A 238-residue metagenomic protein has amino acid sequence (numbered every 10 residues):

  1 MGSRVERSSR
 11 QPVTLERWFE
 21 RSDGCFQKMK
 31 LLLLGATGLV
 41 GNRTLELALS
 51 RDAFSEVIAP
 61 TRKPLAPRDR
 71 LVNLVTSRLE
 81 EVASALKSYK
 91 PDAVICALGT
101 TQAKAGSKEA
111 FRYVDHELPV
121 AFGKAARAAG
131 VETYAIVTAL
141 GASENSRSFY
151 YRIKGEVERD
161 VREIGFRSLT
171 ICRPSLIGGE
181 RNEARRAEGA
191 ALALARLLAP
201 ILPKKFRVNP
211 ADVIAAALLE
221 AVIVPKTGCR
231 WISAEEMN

Functional and structural regions predicted by a protein language model:
L31, L71-A121, A125-A128, V222: NAD(P)H-binding glycine-rich loop region in Rossmannoid oxidoreductase-like domains and their noncatalytic homologs
L31-R51: N-terminal Rossmann NAD(P)H-binding glycine-rich loop of SDR-like oxidoreductase domains
L34, P60, A97-L98, Y134-L140 (+1 more regions): SDR active-site strand-loop-helix element
S50-S55, D69, E144-N238: Oxidoreductase cofactor-interface core, primarily capturing Rossmann-like NAD(P)-dependent enzymes
A59-A66: Short, polar loop motifs at secondary-structure junctions
A105-E109, Y113-E156, E163, L169-C172: Conserved Rossmann-fold NAD(P)-dependent oxidoreductase catalytic core, especially the SDR/UDP-sugar
